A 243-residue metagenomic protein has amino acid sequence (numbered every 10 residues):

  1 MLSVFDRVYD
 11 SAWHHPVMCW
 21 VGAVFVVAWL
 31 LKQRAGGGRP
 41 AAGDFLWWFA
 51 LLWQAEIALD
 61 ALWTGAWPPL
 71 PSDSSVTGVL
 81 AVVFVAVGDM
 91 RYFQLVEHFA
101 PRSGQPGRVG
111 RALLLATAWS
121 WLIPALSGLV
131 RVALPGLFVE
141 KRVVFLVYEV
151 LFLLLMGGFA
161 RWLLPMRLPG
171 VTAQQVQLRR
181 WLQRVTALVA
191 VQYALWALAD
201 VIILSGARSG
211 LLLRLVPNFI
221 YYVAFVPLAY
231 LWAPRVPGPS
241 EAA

Functional and structural regions predicted by a protein language model:
M1-V26: Hydrophobic transmembrane alpha-helical segments in integral membrane proteins
F5-W13, S74-V85, V139-L151: Short aromatic-rich membrane-water interface segments that cap or initiate transmembrane helices in multi-pass membrane
V17-V27, A81-H98, L151-W162, I220-P234: Hydrophobic cores of alpha-helical transmembrane segments in multi-pass inner/ER membrane proteins, independent
V27, M156-L168, Q177-A243: C-terminal transmembrane-bundle signature of multipass membrane proteins, characterized by strong activation on
G36-W53, Q105-A116, Q177-L188, S240-A243: Membrane-interfacial loop-to-transmembrane alpha-helix junctions, especially the N-terminal start
F45-W67, T117-S127, V189-I202: Hydrophobic alpha-helical transmembrane segments of multi-pass membrane proteins
A55-V83, E97-G104, G128-F138, I203-A207: Helix-loop junctions on the outward
A86-G170: Membrane-proximal helix-loop-helix units in multi-pass membrane proteins
